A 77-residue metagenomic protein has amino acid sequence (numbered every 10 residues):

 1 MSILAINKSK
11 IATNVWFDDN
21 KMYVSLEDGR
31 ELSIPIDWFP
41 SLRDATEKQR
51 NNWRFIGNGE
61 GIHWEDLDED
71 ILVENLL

Functional and structural regions predicted by a protein language model:
M1-L77: Motif-centric detector for short Cys/His coordination patterns
